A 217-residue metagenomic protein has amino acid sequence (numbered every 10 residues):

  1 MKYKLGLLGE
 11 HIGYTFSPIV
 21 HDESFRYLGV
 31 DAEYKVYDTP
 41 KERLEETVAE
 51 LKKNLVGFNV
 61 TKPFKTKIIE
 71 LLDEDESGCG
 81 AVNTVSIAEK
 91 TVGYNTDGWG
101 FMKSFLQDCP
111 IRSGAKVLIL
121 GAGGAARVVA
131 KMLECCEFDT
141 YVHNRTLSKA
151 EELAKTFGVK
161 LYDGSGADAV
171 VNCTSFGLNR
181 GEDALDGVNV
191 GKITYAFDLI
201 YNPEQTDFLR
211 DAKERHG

Functional and structural regions predicted by a protein language model:
K2-D108: Phosphate/diphosphate ligand-binding glycine-rich loop within oxidoreductases
G9, G93-G98, F105, C109 (+2 more regions): Glycine-rich adenosine-cofactor-binding loop
H11, T146, N202: Residues in the short beta-alpha loop(s) of Rossmann-like NAD(P)-binding domains
G57-K67, G124-A125, S175-L178, N202: Short glycine-rich anion-binding loops that position phosphate/pyrophosphate groups of nucleotides and phosphorylated
C135-D139, E214-G217: Conserved S-adenosyl-L-methionine
C136-F157: NAD(P)-binding Rossmann-fold cofactor-contacting core
K155-G217: Rossmann-like adenosine-cofactor binding region
